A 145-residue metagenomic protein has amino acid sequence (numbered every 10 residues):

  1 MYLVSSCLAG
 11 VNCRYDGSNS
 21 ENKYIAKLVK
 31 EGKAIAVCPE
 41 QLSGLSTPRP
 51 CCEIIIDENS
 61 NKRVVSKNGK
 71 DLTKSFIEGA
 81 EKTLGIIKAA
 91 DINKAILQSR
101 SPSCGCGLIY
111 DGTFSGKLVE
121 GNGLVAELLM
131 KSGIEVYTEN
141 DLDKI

Functional and structural regions predicted by a protein language model:
M1-L3: Extreme N-terminal starter segment of soluble prokaryotic enzymes
C7, Q98-S101, D141: Short, well-ordered beta-to-alpha junction loops that form the rim of enzyme active sites and present histidine/acidic
G10-G17: Short N-terminal binding/cap micro-motifs at the start of the first secondary-structure element
Y15, L42, C52-I54, N59-I86 (+1 more regions): Divalent-metal-activated hydrolytic enzyme cores
S20-V65: Short, surface-exposed acidic-centric catalytic microdomains
A90: Active-site charged/polar residues at nucleotide-handling catalytic sites that mediate phosphoryl, nucleotidyl
N93: Short acidic/polar active-site loop segments enriched in Thr and Asp
I96-I109, T113: Internal, conserved structured core segments that host functional sites
